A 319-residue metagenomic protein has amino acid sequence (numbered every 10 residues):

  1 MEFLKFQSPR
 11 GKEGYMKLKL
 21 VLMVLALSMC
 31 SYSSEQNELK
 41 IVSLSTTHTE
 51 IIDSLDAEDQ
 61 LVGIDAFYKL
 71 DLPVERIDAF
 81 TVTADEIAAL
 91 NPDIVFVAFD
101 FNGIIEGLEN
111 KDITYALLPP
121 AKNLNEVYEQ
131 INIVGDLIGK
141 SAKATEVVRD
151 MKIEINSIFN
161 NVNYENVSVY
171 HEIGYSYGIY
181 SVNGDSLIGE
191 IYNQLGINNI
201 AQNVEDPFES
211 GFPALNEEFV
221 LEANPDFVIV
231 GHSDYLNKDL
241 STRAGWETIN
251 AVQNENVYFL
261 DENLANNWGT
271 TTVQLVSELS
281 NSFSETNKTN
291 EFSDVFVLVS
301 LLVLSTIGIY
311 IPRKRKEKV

Functional and structural regions predicted by a protein language model:
L20-M29: Sec-dependent N-terminal signal peptides
N37-L55, K143-N198: Basic- and aromatic-lined ligand-binding clefts that recognize polyanionic substrates
L39-K40, L44, G103, N125-G139 (+4 more regions): Structured C-terminal subdomain patch of bacterial secreted/periplasmic proteins
K40-F101, I113-A116, I197-I200: A short, structured surface patch at a secondary-structure boundary
V62-A66, D185-G211, N256-F259: His/Asp/Glu-enriched short active-site or ligand-binding loop at hydrolase and phosphoryl-transfer sites
A84-P92, K111, P213-N224: Short helices/loops that flank or line small-molecule/ion binding pockets
E285-G308: C-terminal cell-surface addressing/anchoring modules of secreted/extracellular proteins
T306-V319: C-terminal membrane-anchoring or membrane-association module
